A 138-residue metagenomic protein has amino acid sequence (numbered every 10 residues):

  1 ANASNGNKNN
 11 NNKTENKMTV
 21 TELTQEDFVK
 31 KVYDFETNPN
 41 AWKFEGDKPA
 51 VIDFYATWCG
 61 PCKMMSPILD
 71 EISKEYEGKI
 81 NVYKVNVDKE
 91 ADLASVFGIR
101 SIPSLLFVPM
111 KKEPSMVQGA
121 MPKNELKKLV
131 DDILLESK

Functional and structural regions predicted by a protein language model:
A1-V29, L135-K138: N-terminal targeting signals for export/organelle localization
T21, N81-Y83, P114-V117: Structural signal for short hydrophobic segments within the conserved structured cores of catalytic domains across
L23-A50: A short beta-strand-turn-helix
D47-A50, F54-W58, S101: Short pre-active-site segment immediately N-terminal to redox-active cysteine/selenocysteine motifs in thiol-based
D47-P49, M64-V85: Conserved helix-turn-beta segment immediately C-terminal to the redox Cys motif in thioredoxin-like folds
F54-I68: Conserved redox-active cysteine motifs that mediate thiol-disulfide chemistry, especially di-cysteine Cys-X(1-2)-Cys
V85-S95: Structural microenvironment flanking redox-active thiols in thiol-disulfide oxidoreductases
S101, L106-K138: Non-catalytic, surface beta->alpha helical segment in thiol-disulfide oxidoreductase systems
